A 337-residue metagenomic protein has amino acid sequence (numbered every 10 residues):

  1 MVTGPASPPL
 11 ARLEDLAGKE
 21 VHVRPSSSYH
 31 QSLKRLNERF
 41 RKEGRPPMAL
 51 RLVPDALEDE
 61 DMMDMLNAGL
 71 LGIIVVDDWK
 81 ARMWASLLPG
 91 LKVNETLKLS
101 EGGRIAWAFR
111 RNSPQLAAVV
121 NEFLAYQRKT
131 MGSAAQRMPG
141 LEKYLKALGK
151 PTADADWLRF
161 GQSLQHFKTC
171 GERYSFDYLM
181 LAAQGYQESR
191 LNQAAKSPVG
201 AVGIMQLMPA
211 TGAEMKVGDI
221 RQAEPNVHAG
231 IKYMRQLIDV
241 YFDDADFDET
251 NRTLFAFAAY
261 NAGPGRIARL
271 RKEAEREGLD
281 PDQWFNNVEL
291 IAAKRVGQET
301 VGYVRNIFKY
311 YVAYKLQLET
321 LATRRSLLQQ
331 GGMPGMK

Functional and structural regions predicted by a protein language model:
M1-L57, D154-Q165: Bilobed "Venus flytrap"/periplasmic-binding protein-like clamshell domains and structurally analogous long
V2-T3, A85-F123, Y144-G149, N287-V296: Periplasmic-binding protein-like
G4, R24-S27, D59, I74-W84 (+2 more regions): Beta->alpha turn/N-cap motifs
P5-R12, N112-A117, E214, V240: Short helix-loop capping/hinge motifs at secondary-structure junctions, enriched in acidic/polar residues
L16, M65-N67, W107, V120 (+4 more regions): Hydrophobic residues within well-ordered alpha-helices
R24, S32-N37, T130-M138, Y144-K337: Catalytic glycan-binding domains that act on GlcNAc-containing polysaccharides
S32-R35, R39-R41, D64-E95, L99-E101 (+2 more regions): A ligand-binding cleft/hinge motif common to bilobed small-molecule-binding domains
E58-M65, L71, A81, L181 (+2 more regions): Short, hydrophobic alpha-helical packing/hinge segments within bilobed ligand-binding/sensory domains
